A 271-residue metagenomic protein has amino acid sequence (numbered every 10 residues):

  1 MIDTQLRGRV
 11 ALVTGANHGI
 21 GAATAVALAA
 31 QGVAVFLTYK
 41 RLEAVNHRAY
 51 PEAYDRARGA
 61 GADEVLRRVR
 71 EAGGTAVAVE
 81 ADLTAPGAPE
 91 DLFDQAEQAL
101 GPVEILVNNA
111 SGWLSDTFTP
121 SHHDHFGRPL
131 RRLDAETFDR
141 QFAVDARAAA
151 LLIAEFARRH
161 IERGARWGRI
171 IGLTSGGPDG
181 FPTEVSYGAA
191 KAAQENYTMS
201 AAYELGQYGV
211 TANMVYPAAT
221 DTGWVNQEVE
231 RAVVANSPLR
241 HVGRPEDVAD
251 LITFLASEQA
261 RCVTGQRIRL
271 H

Functional and structural regions predicted by a protein language model:
V10, N17-H18: Conserved glycine-rich cofactor-binding loop
Q31-E64: Conserved glycine-rich Rossmann-like NAD(P)H-binding loop of the short-chain dehydrogenase/reductase
R56-A60, E80-F93, A135: The beta1-alpha1 cofactor-binding region of Rossmann-like NAD(H)/NADP(H)-dependent oxidoreductases
L100, R244-H271: C-terminal substrate-recognition "lid" of short-chain dehydrogenase/reductases
G112-T137, Q141, E162, R166-A193 (+2 more regions): Catalytic loop of short-chain dehydrogenase/reductase
R158, Y203-E204, R261: Alpha-helical segment proximal to the catalytic Tyr-Lys
G206, T211, V263-G265: Short, small/polar-rich loop/turn modules that mediate ligand/substrate recognition or access, typified
